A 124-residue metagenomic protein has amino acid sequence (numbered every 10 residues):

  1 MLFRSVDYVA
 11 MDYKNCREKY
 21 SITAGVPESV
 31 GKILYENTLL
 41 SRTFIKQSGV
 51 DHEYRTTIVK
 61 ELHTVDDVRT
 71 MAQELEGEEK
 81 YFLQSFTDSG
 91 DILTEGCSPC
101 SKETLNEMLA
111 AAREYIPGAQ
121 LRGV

Functional and structural regions predicted by a protein language model:
M1-S101: Conserved AdoMet/S-adenosylmethionine-binding subsite of the radical SAM
N106-V124: A C-terminal junction/extension of Radical SAM enzymes
